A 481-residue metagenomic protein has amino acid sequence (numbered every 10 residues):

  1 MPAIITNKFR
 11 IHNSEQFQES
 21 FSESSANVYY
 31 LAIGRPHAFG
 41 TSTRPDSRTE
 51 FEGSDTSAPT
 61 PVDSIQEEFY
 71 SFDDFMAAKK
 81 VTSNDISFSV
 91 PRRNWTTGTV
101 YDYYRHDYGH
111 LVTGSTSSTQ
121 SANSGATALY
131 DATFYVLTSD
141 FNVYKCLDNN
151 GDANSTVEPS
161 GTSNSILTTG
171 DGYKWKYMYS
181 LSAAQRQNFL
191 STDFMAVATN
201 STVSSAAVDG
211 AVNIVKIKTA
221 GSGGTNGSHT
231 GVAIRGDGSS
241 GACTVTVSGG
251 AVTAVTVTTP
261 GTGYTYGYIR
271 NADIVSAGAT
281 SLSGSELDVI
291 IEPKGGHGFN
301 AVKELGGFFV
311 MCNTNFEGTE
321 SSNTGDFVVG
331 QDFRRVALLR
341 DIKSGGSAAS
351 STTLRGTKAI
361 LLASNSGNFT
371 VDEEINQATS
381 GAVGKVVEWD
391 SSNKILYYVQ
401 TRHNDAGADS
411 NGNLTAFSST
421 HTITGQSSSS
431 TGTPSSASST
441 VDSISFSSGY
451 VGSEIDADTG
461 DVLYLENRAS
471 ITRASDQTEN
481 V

Functional and structural regions predicted by a protein language model:
M1-A207, E286-D288, G296, D341-G345 (+9 more regions): Tryptophan-rich substrate-binding surfaces of secreted polymer-degrading and adhesive proteins
D171-V481: Conserved, function-critical positions that sit in or immediately flank catalytic and ligand-binding motifs
